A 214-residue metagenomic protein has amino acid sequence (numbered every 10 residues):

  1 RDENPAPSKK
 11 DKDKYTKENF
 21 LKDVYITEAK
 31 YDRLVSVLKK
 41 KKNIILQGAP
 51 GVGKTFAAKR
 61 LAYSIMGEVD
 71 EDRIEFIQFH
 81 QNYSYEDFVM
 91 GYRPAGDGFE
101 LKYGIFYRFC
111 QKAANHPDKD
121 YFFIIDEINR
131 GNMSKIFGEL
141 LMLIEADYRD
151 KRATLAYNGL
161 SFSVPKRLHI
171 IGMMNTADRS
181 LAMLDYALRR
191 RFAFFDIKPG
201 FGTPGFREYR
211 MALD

Functional and structural regions predicted by a protein language model:
R1-D214: C-terminal regulatory/interaction module of P-loop NTP-utilizing enzymes
